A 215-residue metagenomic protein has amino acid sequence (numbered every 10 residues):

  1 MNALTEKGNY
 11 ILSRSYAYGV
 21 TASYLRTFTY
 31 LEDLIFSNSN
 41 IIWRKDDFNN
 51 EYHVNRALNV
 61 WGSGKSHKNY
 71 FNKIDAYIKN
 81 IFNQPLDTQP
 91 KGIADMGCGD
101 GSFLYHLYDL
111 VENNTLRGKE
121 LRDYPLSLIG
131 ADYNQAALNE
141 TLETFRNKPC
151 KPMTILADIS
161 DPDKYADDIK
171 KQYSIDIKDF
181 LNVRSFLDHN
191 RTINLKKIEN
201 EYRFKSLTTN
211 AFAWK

Functional and structural regions predicted by a protein language model:
M1-G92: Conserved Class I S-adenosyl-L-methionine-dependent methyltransferase catalytic core
G62-I74, G99-F103, Y133-A137, I159-D161: Phosphate/oxyanion-binding active-site loops and adjacent basic polyanion-contact surfaces
I74-P85, Y165-I177: Short amphipathic alpha-helices and their capping/turn segments at secondary-structure boundaries
A94-M96, A131: Conserved beta-strand/loop positions that form the S-adenosyl-L-methionine
D100-L121: Conserved SAM-binding loop of SAM-dependent methyltransferases across substrates and taxa, primarily the Class I
P125-D132: Conserved SAM-binding motif I beta-strand of class I
A136-D176: S-adenosyl-L-methionine
V183-K215: Mobile active-site "lid"/loop adjacent to the S-adenosyl-L-methionine
